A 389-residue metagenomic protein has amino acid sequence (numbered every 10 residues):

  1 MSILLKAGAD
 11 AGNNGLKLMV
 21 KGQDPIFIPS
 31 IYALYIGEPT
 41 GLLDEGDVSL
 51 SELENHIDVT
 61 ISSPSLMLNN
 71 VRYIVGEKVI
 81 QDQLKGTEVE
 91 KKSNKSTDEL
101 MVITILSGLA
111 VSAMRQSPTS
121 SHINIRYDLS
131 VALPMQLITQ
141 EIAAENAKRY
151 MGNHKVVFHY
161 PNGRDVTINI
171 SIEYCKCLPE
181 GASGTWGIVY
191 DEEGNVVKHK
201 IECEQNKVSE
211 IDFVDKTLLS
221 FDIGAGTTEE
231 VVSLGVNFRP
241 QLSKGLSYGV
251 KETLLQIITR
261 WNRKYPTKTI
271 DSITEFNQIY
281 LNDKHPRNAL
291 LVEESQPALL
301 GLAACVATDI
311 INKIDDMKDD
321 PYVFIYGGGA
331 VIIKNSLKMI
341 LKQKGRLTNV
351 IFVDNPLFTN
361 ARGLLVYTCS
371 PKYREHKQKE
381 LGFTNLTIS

Functional and structural regions predicted by a protein language model:
M1-L218, P240, A303-Y322, A330-S389: Nucleotide/phosphate-binding catalytic cleft detector across ATP-hydrolyzing and phosphate-transferring enzymes
A9-N14, I211-T228, S233-V236, L246-V250 (+1 more regions): A short acidic Gly-Thr/Ser loop motif
E38, G181-V197, A225, E229-D271: Glycine-rich phosphate-binding loop plus the immediately following alpha-helix
K95-D98, S243, S247-V250, Q296: Flexible, glycine- and charge-enriched loops at secondary-structure boundaries
T119, T227, I279-D283: Short hydrophobic/aromatic-rich motifs at helix boundaries and adjacent loops
V131, I257, I325: A residue-level signal for conserved active-site and pocket-lining positions in enzyme catalytic cores
W261-P297: A mobile "lid/hinge" subdomain adjacent to the ATP/sugar-phosphate binding pocket shared across diverse ATP-dependent
